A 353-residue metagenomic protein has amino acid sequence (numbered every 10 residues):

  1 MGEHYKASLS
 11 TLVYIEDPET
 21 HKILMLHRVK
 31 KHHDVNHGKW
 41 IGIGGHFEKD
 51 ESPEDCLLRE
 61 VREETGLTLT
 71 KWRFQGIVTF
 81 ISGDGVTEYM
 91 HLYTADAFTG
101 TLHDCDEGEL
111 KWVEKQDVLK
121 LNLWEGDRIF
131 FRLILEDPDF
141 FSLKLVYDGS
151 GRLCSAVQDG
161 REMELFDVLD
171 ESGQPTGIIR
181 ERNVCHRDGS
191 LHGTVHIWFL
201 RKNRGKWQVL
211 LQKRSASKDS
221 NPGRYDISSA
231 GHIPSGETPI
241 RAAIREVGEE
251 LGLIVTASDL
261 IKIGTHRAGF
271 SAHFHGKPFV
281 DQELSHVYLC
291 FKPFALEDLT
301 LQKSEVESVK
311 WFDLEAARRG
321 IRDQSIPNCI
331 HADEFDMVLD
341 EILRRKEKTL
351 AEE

Functional and structural regions predicted by a protein language model:
M1-L12, E19, R161-G205: Acidic, metal-coordinating catalytic segment for phosphate/diphosphate chemistry, firing primarily on the Nudix
L9-T11, E88-H91, G108, E164-F166 (+3 more regions): Change "...and in nucleic-acid phosphodiester-cleaving endonucleases..." to "...and in nucleic-acid processing enzymes
Y14, M25, M90-T94, L110-W112 (+3 more regions): Conserved hydrophobic/aromatic beta-strand scaffold that supports enzyme active sites
E19-H21, K31, E48, D96-T101 (+4 more regions): Short, charged/polar surface micro-motifs in flexible loops or helix N-caps
K22-E63, G149-R161, N183-T194, G205-R245 (+1 more regions): Conserved Nudix-box catalytic region and its N-terminal flanking loop in Nudix hydrolases and closely related
G66-T101, K115, S215-A216, E250-L296: Active-site segment of metal-dependent pyrophosphate-handling enzymes, primarily the Nudix hydrolase catalytic core
C105-M163, G223-Y225, S229, G264-E353: Nudix hydrolase/Nudix homology domain
